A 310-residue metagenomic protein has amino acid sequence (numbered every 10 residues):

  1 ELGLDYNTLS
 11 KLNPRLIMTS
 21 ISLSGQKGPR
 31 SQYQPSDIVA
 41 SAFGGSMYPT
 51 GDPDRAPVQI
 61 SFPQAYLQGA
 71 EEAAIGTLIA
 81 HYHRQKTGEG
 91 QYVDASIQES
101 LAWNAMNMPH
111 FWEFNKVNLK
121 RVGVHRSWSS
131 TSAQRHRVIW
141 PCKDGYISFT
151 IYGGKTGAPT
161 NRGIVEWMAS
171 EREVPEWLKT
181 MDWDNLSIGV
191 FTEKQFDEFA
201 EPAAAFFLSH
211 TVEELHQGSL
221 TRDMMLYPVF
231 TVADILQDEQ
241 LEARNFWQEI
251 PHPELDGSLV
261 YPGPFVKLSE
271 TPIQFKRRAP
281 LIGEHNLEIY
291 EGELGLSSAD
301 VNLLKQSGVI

Functional and structural regions predicted by a protein language model:
L2, R172, E239, N245 (+1 more regions): Short glycine-centered helix-capping/turn motifs at secondary-structure transition points
L2-G153, P159, G163-E166: Active-site-adjacent "lid/gating" segments in soluble enzymes
S61, L255-L303: Flexible, small-/acidic-enriched active-site or ligand-binding loops
W112-V124, V165-A169, D238-L255: Short, surface-exposed loop/helix-turn segments at secondary-structure junctions that function as lids/hinges flanking
H136-R222: Aromatic-enriched alpha-helical interface/lid elements that frame and gate functional surfaces
W177-F191, F230-Q237, D300-I310: Short linear loop/turn motifs
A200, L208-S209, L220-M225, L281-E293: C-terminal helical cap and adjacent loop that interface with cofactors, partners, or active-site loops
T221-K276: A glycine-rich dinucleotide-binding beta-alpha-beta segment and adjacent secondary-structure elements that constitute
